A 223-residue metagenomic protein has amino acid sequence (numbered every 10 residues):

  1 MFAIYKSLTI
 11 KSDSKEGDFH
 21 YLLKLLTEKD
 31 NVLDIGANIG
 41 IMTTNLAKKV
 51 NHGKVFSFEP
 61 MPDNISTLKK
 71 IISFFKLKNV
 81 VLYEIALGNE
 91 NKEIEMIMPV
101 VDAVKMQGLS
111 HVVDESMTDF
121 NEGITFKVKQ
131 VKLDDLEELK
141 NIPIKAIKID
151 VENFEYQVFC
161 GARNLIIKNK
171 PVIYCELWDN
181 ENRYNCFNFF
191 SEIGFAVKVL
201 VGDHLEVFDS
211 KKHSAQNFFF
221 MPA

Functional and structural regions predicted by a protein language model:
M1-A223: Phosphate/nucleotide-binding beta-alpha loop and adjacent structural elements of enzyme active sites
